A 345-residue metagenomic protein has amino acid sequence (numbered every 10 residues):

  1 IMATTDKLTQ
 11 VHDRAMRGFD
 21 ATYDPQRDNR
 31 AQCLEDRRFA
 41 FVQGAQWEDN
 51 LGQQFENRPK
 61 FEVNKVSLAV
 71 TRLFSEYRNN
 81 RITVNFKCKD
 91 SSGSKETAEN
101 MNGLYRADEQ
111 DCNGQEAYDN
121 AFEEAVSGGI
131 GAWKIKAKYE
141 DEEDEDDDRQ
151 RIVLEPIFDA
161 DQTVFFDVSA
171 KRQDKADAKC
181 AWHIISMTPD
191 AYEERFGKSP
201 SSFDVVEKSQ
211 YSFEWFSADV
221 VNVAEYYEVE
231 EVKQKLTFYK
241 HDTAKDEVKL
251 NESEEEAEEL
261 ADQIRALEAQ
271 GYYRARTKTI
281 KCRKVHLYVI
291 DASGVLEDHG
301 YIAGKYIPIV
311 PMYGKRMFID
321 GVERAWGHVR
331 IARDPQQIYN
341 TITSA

Functional and structural regions predicted by a protein language model:
I1-A345: Extended alpha-helical, oligomerization-prone segments that build pores/tubes and scaffolds
